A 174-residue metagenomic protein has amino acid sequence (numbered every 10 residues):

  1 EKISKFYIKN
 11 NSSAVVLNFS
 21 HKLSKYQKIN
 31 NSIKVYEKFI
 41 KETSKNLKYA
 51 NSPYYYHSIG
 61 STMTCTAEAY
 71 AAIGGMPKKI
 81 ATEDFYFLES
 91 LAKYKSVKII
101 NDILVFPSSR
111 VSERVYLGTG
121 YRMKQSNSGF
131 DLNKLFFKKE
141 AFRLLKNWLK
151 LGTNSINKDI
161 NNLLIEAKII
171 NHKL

Functional and structural regions predicted by a protein language model:
K2-I8, V15-N18, F87: A short, amphipathic alpha-helix embedded in the catalytic core of nucleotide-handling enzymes
N11-S32: Short beta-strand-to-loop element that shapes/binds the nucleotide-sugar donor at the catalytic cleft/hinge
K41-T64: A recurrent flexible, glycine/aromatic-enriched loop bordering the glycosyltransferase active site that acts as
T62, I80, V97-K98: A residue-level structural signature of the nucleotidyltransferase/glycosyltransferase Rossmann-like core
A69-Y70: Hydrophobic/aromatic residues within transmembrane alpha-helices of multi-pass small-molecule transporters
K79-Y86: Acidic donor-binding loop at a coil-to-helix junction in glycosyltransferase catalytic cores that engages
I100-N127: Active-site donor/metal-binding and catalytic loop motifs of nucleotide-sugar-dependent glycosylation enzymes
K124-L174: Terminal low-complexity segments of carbohydrate-biosynthetic enzymes
